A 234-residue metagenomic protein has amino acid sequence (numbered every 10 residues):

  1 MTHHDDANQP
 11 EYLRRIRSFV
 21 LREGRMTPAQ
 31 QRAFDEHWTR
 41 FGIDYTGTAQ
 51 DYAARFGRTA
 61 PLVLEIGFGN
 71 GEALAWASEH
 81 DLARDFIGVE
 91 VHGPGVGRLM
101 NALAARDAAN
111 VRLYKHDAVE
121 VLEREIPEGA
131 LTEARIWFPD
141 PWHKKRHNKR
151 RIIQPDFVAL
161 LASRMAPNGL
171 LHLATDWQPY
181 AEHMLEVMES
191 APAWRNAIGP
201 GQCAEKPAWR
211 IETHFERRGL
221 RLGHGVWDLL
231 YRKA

Functional and structural regions predicted by a protein language model:
M1-L64, E72-E79: S-adenosyl-L-methionine
I66, V89: Conserved beta-strand/loop positions that form the S-adenosyl-L-methionine
G69: Conserved glycine-rich SAM-binding loop
H92: Conserved SAM/SAH-binding beta-strand->alpha-helix loop
M100-G129: S-adenosyl-L-methionine
I153-P167: A short glycine-rich, Lys/Arg-flanked "PGG" loop and its adjoining helix->strand segment in the class I
P167-T175: Conserved beta-strand signature within the Rossmann-like core of class I S-adenosyl-L-methionine
E186-A234: Class I S-adenosyl-L-methionine
